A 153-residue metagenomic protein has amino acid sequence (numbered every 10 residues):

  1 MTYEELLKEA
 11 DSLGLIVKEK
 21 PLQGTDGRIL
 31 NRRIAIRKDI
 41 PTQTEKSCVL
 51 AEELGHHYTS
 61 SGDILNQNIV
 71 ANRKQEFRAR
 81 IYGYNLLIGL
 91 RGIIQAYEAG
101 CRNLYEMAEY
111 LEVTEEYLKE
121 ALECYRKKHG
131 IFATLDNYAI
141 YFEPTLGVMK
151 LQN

Functional and structural regions predicted by a protein language model:
M1-N153: Active-site hotspot residues in diverse enzymes, especially metal/ion-binding acidic/histidine motifs
